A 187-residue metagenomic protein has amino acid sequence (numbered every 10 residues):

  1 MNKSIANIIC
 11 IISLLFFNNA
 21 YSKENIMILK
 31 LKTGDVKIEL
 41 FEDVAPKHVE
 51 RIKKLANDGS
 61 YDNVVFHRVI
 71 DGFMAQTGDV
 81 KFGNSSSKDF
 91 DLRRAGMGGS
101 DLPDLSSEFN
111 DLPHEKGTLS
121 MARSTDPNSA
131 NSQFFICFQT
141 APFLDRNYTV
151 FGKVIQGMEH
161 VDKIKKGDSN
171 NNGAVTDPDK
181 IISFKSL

Functional and structural regions predicted by a protein language model:
M1-A6: Positively charged n-region of N-terminal signal peptides that target proteins for export
N7-F16: Bacterial N-terminal signal peptides
N18-L187: Cyclophilin-like peptidyl-prolyl cis-trans isomerases
